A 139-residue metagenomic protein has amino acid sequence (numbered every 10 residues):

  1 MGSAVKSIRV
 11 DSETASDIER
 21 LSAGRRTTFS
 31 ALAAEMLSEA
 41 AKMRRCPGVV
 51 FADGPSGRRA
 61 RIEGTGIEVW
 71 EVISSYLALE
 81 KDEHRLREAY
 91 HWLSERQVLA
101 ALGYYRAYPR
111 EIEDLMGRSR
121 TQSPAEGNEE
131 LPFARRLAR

Functional and structural regions predicted by a protein language model:
M1-S12: Short Lys/Arg-rich basic patches
S12-F29: Surface-exposed, Lys/Arg-rich phosphate-binding patches that contact polyanionic backbones
T27-G48: Short, basic amphipathic alpha-helical segments that act as recognition/interaction helices in nucleic-acid-binding
T27-T28, Y90-L99: Short, basic interhelical loop/turn and adjoining N-cap of the next helix at nucleic-acid- or acidic-partner-contacting
T28-S30, L79-E88: Short, charged amphipathic recognition helices of the HTH superfamily and cognate SANT/SANTA-like modules
K42-I67: Short, positively charged interaction helices/loops
P47-V50, E111-R120: Short Lys/Arg-enriched helix C-cap and helix-to-coil transition segments that create basic nucleic-acid-contact patches
G66-L79: Short, amphipathic alpha-helical "recognition" segments used to contact nucleic acids or chromatin
